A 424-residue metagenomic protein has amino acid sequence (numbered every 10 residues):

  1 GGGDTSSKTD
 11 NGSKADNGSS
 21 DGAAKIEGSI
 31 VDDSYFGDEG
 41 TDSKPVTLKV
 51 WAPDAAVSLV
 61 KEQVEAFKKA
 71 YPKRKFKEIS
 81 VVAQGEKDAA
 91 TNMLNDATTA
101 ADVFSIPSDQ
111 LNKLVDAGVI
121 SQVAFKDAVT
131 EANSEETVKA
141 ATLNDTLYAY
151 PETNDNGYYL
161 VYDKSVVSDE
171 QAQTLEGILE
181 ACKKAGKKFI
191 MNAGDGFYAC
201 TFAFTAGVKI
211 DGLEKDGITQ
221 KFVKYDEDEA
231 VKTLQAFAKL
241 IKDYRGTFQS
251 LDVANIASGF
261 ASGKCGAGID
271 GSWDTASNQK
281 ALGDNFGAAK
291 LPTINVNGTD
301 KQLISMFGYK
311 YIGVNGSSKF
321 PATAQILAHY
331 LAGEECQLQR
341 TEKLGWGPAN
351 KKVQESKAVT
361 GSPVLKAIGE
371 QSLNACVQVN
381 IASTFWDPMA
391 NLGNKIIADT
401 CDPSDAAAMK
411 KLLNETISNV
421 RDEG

Functional and structural regions predicted by a protein language model:
D16, G369-G424: Conserved C-terminal helix/tail region of periplasmic/extracytoplasmic solute-binding proteins
G22-G37, I106-Y158, E170, E176-L179 (+1 more regions): Hinge/lid segment of periplasmic solute-binding proteins
G28, D32, S43-A55, R74-V81 (+3 more regions): Short, well-ordered beta-strand elements
A66-S134, S165, E170, G259 (+1 more regions): Extracytoplasmic "Venus flytrap"/periplasmic binding protein-like
T91-N95, T99-D102, D127-Y162, K187-N192 (+2 more regions): A structural signal for short loop-to-beta-strand junctions that line the ligand-binding cleft of periplasmic/secreted
Y148-E152, Y158, G177-V223, C265: Extracytoplasmic/periplasmic solute-binding protein
T219-S250: Glycine-centered hinge/linker elements that transmit conformational signals in sensory and ligand-binding systems
K280-K343: Extracytoplasmic/periplasmic substrate-recognition and gating elements
